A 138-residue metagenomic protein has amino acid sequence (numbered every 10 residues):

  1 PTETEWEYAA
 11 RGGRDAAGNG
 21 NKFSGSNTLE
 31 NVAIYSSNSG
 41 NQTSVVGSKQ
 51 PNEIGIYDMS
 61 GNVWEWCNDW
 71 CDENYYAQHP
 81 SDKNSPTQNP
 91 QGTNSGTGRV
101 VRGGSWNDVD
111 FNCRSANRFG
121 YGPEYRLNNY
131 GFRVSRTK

Functional and structural regions predicted by a protein language model:
P1-N31, W66: Short, well-ordered surface patches within globular domains
T4, I54, N128-F132: A structural signal for well-ordered alpha-helical segments within the folded catalytic domains of diverse enzymes
A9, Y35, A116: Residues that scaffold the ATP/ADP-binding catalytic core of kinase and kinase-like folds
R14, N21, S39-Q42, M59 (+1 more regions): Surface-exposed recognition segments
S26, S37, K49, N68-C71: Histidine- and/or cysteine-centered catalytic micro-motif in compact active-site loops
N31-I56: A short, contiguous structural element within a folded domain that forms the immediate neighborhood of a functional site
